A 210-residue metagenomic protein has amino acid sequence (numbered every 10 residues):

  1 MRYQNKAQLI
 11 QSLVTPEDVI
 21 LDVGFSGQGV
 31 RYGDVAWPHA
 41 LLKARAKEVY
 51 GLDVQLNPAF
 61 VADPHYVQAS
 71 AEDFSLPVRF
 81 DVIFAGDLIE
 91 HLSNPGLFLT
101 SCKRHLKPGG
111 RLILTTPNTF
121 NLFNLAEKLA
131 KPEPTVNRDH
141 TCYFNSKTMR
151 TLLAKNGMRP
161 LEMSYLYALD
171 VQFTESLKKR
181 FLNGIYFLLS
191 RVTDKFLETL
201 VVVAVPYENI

Functional and structural regions predicted by a protein language model:
R2-D18: Conserved alpha-helix/loop element of class I SAM-dependent methyltransferases that forms part of the SAM/SAH-binding
R2-Q4, Y66, S93-K107, R111-I210: S-adenosyl-L-methionine-dependent methyltransferase catalytic module, highlighting the catalytic core
D22: Class I SAM-dependent methyltransferase core
F25, A85-L88: A short beta-strand submotif of the Rossmann-like class I SAM-dependent methyltransferase core that lines
S26-E72: Class I SAM-dependent methyltransferase SAM/SAH-binding core
G29-R31, P58-V61, S75, F120-N124 (+1 more regions): Short catalytic/ligand-binding loop motif for oxyanion handling, primarily in non-cytosolic enzymes, centered on
E72-I83: A short acidic, Gly/Pro-enriched loop at the edge of an enzyme's catalytic core that lines a small-molecule cofactor
